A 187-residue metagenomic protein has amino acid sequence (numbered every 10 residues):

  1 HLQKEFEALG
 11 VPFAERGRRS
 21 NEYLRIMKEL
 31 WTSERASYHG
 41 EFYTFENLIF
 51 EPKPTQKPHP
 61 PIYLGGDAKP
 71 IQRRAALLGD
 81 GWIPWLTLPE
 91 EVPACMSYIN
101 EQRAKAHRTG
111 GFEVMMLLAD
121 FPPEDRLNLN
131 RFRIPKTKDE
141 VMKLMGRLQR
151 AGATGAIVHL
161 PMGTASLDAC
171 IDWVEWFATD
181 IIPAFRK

Functional and structural regions predicted by a protein language model:
H1-K187: Active-site-adjacent structural elements that line small-molecule/cofactor binding pockets in enzymes
